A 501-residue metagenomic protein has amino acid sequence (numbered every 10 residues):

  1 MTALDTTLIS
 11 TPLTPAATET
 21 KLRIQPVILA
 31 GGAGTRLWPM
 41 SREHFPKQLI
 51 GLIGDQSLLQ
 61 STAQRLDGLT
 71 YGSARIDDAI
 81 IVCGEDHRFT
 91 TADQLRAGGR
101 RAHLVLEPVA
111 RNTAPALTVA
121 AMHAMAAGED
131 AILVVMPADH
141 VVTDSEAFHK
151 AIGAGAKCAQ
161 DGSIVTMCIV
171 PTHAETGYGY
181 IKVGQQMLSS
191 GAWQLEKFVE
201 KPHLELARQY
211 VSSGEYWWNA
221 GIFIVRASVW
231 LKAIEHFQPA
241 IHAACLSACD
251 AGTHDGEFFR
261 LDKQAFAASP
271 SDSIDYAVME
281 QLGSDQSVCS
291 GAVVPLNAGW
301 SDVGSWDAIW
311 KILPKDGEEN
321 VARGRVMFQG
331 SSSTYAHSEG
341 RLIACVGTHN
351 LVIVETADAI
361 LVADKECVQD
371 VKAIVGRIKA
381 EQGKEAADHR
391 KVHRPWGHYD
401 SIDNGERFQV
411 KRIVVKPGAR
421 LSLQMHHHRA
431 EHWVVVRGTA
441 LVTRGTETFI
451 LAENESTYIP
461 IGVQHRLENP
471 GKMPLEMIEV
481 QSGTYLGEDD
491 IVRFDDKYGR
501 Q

Functional and structural regions predicted by a protein language model:
T2-I28, T35-P137, V141-H149, G153 (+2 more regions): Conserved N-terminal catalytic core of the sugar/cofactor nucleotidyltransferase
T2-R23, S228-V434, T439-Y458, H465 (+3 more regions): Left-handed beta-helix
L22-I24, I76-D77, R100-R101, G128-A131 (+9 more regions): Short coil/turn connectors at secondary-structure junctions
L29, M136, V435, V480: Catalytic metal- and UDP-sugar-binding loop of GT-A-like glycosyltransferases, i.e., residues flanking the conserved
Q48, S61, R65, T90 (+12 more regions): Alpha-helical scaffold segments in soluble metabolic enzymes
A110-P115, H173-E175, L204-L206, W300-S301 (+1 more regions): A short acidic, often aromatic-flanked loop/helix-cap motif at beta-alpha or helix-coil junctions that lines enzyme
D144-A268, Q286, S290: Conserved core of the sugar-phosphate nucleotidyltransferase
M477: Noncatalytic nucleic-acid binding interfaces
